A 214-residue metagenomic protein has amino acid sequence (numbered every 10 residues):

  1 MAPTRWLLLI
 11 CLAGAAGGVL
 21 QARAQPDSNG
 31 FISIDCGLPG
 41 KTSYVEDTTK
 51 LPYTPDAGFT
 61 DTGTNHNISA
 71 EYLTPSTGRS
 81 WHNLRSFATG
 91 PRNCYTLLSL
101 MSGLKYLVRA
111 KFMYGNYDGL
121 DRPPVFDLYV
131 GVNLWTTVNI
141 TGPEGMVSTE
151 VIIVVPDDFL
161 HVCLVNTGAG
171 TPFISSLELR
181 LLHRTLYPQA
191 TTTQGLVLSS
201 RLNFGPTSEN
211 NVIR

Functional and structural regions predicted by a protein language model:
A2-R214: Compositionally biased, intrinsically disordered or flexible polar/acidic segments
